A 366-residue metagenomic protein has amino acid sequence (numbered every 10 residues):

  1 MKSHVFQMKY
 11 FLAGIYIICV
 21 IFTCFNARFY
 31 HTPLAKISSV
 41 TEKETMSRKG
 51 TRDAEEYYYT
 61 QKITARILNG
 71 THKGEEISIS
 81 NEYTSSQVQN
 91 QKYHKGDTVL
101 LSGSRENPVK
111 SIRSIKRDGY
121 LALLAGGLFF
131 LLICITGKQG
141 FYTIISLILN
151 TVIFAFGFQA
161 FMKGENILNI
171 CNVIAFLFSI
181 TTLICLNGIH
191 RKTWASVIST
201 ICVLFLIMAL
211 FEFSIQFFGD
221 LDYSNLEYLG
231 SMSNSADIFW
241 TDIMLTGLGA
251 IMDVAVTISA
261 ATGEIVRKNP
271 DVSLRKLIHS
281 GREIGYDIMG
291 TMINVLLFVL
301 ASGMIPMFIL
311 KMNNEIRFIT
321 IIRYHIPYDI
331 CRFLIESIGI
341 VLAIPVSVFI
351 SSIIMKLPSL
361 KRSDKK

Functional and structural regions predicted by a protein language model:
M1-L34: Hydrophobic secretory-pathway targeting helix
L34-Y93: Membrane-cytosol interface segments
T84-G119: Extended, hydrophilic extramembrane loops/domains of integral membrane proteins
L101-R113, G127-Q139, G157-E165, E264: Short juxtamembrane and helix-loop transition motifs at transmembrane-helix boundaries in membrane proteins
F129-F130, K138-T246, A250: Transmembrane alpha-helical segments that form the functional core of multipass membrane systems
N150, I170, C202-I207, W240 (+5 more regions): Hydrophobic alpha-helical transmembrane segments of multipass membrane transporters and ion channels, focusing on
D253, T262-F308: Helical hairpin unit composed of two closely spaced alpha helices linked by a short loop
E283, D287-G290, V299-K366: Hydrophobic alpha-helical transmembrane segments of membrane transport and translocation systems, primarily multi-pass
